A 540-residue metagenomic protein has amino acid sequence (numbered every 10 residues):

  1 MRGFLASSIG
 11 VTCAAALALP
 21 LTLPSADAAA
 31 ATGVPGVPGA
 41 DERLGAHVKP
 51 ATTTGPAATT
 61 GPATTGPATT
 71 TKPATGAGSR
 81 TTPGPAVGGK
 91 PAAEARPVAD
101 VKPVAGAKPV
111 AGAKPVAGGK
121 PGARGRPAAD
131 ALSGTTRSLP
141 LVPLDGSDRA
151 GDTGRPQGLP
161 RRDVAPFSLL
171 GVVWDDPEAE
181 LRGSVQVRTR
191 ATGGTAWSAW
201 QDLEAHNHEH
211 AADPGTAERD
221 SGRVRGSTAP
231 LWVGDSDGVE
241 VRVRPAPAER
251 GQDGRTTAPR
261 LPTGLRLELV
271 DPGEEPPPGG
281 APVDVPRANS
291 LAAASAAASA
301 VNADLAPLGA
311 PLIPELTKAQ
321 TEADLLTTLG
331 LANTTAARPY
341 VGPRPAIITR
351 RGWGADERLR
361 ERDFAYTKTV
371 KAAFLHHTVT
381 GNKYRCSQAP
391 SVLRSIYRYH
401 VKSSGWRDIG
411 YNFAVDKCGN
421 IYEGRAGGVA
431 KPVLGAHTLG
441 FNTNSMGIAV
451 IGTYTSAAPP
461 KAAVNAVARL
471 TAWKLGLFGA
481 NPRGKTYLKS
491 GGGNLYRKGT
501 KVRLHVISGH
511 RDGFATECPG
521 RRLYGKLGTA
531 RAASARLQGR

Functional and structural regions predicted by a protein language model:
R2-I9, C13, L17-S25, P259-F374 (+3 more regions): Basic/polar, cationic surfaces and motifs that engage anionic cell-wall and phosphate/carboxylate ligands
A18-T54, A123-A129: C-terminal region of N-terminal signal peptides and the immediate post-cleavage residues of exported proteins
P50-A123: Long, intrinsically disordered low-complexity tandem-repeat segments
R126-A129, G134-P140, G154, G158-P166 (+3 more regions): Beta-sandwich interaction modules
V164-L170, E180: Extended extracellular/luminal ectodomain segments enriched in beta-structured repeat modules
G171-D175: Short edge beta-strand/loop segments characteristic of extracellular beta-sandwich folds
L359-R360, K368-S403: Active-site acidic/histidine clusters and adjacent loop/turn architecture that either coordinate catalytic ions
